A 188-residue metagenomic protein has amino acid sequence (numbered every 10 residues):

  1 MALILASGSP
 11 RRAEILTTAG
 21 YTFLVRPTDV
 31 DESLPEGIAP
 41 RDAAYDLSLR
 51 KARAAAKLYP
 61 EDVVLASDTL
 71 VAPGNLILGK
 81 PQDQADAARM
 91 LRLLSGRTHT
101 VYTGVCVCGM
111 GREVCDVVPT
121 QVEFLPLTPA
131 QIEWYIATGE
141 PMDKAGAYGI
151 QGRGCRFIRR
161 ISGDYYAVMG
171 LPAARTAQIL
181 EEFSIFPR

Functional and structural regions predicted by a protein language model:
M1-Y21: N-terminal beta1-alpha1 ligand-phosphate binding loop
L3-I4, T17, I38-R188: Anionic-ligand binding patches
G8, T28, M110: Cofactor-binding loop segments of dinucleotide-utilizing enzymes, especially the Rossmann-like FAD- and NAD(P)+-binding
F23-L24, R188: A local structural micro-motif
L24-E32: A short beta-strand-loop structural module common to alpha/beta enzyme folds
